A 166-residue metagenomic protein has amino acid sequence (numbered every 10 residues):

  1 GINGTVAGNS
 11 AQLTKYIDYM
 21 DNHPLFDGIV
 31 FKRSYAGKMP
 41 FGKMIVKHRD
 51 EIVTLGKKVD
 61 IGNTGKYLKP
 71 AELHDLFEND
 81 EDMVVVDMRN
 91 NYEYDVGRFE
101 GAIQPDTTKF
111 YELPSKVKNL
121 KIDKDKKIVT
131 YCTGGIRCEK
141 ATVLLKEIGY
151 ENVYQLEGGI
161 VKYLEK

Functional and structural regions predicted by a protein language model:
G1-K66, N79, M83, R89-K166: Rhodanese-like catalytic fold shared by cysteine-dependent sulfurtransferases and DSP/PTP-type phosphatases
L68-P70, H74-L76: Phosphate-interacting basic helix/loop segments used at nucleotide- and nucleic-acid interfaces
